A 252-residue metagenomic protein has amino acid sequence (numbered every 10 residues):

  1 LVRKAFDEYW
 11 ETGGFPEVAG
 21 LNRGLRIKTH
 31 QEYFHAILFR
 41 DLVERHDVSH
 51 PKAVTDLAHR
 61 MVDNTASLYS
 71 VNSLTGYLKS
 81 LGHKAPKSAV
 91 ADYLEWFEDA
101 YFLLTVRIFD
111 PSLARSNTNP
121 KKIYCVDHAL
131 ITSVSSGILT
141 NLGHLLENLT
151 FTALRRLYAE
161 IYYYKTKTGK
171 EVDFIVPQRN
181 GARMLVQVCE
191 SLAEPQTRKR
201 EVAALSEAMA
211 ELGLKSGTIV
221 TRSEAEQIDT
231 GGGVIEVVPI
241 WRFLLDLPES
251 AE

Functional and structural regions predicted by a protein language model:
L1-G14: Amphipathic alpha-helical segments of the small helical/lid subdomains adjacent to P-loop NTPase cores
E8, W96, A153-L154, E207 (+1 more regions): Alpha-helical scaffold elements within enzyme catalytic domains, especially in hydrolases
A19-A182: Accessory nucleic acid-recognition modules appended to NTPase machines
D127-A129, K165, C189, T221-S223 (+1 more regions): Residues at the C-termini of beta-strands that transition into short coil/loop
S135-G137, Q187, T197-R198, D229-T230 (+1 more regions): Short conserved micro-motifs at the rims of enzyme active sites and ligand-binding pockets
R183-M184, S216: Structural motif
E190-V234: Catalytic cores of nucleic-acid endonucleases
R222-E252: Domain-level recognition of nuclease-like catalytic cores that cleave nucleotide substrates
